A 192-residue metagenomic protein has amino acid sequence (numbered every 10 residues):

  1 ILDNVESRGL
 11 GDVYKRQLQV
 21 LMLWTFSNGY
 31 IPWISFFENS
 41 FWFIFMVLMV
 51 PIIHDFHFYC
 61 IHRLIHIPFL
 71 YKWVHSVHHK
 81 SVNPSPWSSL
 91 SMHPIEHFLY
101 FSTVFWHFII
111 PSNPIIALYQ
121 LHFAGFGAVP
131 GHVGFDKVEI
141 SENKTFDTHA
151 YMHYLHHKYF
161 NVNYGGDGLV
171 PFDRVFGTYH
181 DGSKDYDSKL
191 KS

Functional and structural regions predicted by a protein language model:
I1-Q17: Single conserved hydrophobic/aromatic residue that forms the stacking wall/gate of nucleotide- or nucleobase-binding
V5, G11, I53-H54, I61-H62 (+2 more regions): Residue-level micro-sites within transmembrane alpha helices that shape and flank functional polar/acidic positions
V5, V50-P51, F58, S89 (+2 more regions): Residue-level signal for helical boundary/lining positions with a hydrophobic bias
R16-N28, P51-K72, N113: Transmembrane alpha-helix/helix-exit interface in multi-pass inner-membrane proteins
M22-I44, V138-K144: Membrane interface segments of multi-pass transport proteins and intramembrane proteases
E38-Y59, A117-L118, P130: Membrane-embedded alpha-helical segments that form the functional core of polytopic membrane enzymes, especially those
P68-S192: Cytosolic/stromal cytosol-facing helical appendages immediately following the last transmembrane segment
